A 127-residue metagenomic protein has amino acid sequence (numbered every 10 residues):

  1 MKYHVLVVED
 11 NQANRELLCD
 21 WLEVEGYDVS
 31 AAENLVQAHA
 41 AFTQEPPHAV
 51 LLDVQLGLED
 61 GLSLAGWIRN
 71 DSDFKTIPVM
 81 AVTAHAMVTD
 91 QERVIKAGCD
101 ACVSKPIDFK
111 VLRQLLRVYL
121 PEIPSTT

Functional and structural regions predicted by a protein language model:
E9: Conserved acidic carboxylate
E16-V24: Charged docking surfaces used in two-component/phosphorelay signaling
G26-L35, A41: Short hydrophobic/Thr-rich beta-strand motif most characteristic of the beta2 strand and flanking loop of CheY-like
A32-E33, L56-E59, I68, T89: Hydrophobic residue at a beta-alpha junction that N-caps the helix immediately following a catalytic beta-strand/loop
D53, T83: Active-site residues of response regulator receiver
G57, K75, M87, P106: The feature encodes the CheY-like receiver
I107-L116: C-terminal output helix
